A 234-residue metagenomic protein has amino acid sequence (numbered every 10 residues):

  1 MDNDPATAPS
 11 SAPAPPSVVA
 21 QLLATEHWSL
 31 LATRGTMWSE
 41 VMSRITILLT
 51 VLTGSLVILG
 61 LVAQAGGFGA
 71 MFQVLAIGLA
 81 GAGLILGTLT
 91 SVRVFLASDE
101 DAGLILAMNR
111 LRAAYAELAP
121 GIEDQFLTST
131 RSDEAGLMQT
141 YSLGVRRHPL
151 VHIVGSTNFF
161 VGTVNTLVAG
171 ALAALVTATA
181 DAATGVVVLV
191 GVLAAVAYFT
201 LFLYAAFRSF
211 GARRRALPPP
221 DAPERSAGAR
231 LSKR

Functional and structural regions predicted by a protein language model:
M1-A8: N-terminal acidic, proline/glycine-rich, low-complexity intrinsically disordered segments
S11-Q21, I105-G144, P218-K233: Solvent-exposed, non-transmembrane helices and loops of integral membrane proteins
V19, G35-W38, I45: Basic, Lys/Arg-rich alpha-helical nucleic-acid-recognition elements, primarily the DNA-binding modules of transcription
H27-S39, R146-P149: Cytosolic juxtamembrane amphipathic/interface segments immediately preceding and feeding into a transmembrane helix
M42-A97, H148-S209: Alpha-helical transmembrane segments and their immediate juxtamembrane boundary regions in integral membrane proteins
A76-L127, F202-P220: Inner-leaflet juxtamembrane helices
G191-R234: Extended, compositionally biased alpha-helical segments that mediate assembly or anchoring
